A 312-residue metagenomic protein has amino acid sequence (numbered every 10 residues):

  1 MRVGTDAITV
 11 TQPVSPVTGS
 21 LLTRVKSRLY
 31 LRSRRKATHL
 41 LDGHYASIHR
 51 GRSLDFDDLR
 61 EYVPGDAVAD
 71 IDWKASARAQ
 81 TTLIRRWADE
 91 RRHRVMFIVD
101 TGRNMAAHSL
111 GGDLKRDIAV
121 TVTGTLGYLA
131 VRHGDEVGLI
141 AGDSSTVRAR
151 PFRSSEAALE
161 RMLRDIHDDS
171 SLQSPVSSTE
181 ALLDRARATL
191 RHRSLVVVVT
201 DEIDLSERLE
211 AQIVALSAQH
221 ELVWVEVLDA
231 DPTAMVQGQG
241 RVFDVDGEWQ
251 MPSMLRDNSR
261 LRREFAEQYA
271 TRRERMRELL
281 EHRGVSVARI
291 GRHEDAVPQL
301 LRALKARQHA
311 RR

Functional and structural regions predicted by a protein language model:
R2-G51, F56, R60-A69, A75 (+2 more regions): Exposed, interaction-prone extracellular/peripheral surfaces
